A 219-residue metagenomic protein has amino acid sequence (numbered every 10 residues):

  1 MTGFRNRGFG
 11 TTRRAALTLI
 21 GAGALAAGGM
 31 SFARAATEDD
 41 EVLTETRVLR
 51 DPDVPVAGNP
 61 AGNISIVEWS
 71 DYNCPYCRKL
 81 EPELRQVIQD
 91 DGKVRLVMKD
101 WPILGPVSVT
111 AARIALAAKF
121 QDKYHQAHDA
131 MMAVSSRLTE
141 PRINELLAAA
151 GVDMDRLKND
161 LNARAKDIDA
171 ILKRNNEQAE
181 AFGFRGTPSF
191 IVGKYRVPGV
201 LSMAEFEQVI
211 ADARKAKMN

Functional and structural regions predicted by a protein language model:
T2-L104, K166-A181, G186, A211 (+1 more regions): Extracytoplasmic thiol/disulfide redox context detector
P102-T187, I191-M218: Cysteine-centric redox/oxidoreductase cores and disulfide-bonded domains
